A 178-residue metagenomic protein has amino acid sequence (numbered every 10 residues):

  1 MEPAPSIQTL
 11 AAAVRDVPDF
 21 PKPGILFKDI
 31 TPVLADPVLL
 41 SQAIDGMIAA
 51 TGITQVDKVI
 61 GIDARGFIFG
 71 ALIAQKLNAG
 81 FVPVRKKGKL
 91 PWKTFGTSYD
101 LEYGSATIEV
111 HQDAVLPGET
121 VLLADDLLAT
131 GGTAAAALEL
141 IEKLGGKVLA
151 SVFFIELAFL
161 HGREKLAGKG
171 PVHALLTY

Functional and structural regions predicted by a protein language model:
M1-Y178: PRPP-associated nucleotide enzymes
